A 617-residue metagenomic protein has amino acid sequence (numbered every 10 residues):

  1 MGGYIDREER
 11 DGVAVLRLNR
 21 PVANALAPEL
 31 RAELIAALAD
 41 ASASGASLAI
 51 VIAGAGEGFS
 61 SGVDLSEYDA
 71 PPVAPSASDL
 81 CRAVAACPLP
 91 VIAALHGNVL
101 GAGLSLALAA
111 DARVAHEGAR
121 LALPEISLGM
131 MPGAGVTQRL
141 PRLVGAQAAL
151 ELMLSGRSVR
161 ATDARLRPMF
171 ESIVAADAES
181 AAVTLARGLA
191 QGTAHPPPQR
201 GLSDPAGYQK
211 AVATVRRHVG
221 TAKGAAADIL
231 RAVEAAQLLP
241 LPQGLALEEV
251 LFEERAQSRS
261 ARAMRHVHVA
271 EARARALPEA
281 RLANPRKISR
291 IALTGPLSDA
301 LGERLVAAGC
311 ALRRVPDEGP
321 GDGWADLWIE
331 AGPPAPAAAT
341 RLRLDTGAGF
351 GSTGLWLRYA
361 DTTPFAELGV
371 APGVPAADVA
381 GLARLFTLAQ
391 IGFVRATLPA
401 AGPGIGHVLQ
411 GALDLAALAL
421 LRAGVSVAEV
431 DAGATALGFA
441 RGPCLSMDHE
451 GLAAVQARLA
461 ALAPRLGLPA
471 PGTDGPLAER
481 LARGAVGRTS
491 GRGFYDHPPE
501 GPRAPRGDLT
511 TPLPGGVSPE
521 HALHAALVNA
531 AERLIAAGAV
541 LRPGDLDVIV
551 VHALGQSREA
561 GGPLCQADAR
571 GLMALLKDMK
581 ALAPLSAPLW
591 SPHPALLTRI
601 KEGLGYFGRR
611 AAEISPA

Functional and structural regions predicted by a protein language model:
M1-A53, R82: Conserved CoA-thioester-binding segment of acyl-CoA-metabolizing enzymes
G2-I5, N19, R31, A49-I50 (+8 more regions): N-terminal glycine-rich phosphate-binding loop for ADP-containing cofactors
E57-S61, L100-G101, E254: Short, active-site-adjacent cap segments at secondary-structure transitions
A93, G97-G103: Gly/Ser-rich catalytic serine loop of serine hydrolases
L104-L106, A110-A112: Active-site-proximal alpha-helical scaffold in enzymes
